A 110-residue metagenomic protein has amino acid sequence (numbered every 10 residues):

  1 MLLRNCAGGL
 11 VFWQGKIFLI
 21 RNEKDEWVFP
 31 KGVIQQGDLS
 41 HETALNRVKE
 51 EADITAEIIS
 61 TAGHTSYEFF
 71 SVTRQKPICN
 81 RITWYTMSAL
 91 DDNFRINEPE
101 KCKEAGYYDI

Functional and structural regions predicted by a protein language model:
M1, G9, L19, Q75-P77 (+1 more regions): Short secondary-structure boundary/capping segments
M1-P30: N-terminal strand-loop-strand
R4, Y67-F94, G106: Active-site-adjacent beta-strand/loop module that shapes the phosphate/pyrophosphate-binding cleft
N22, N46-E50, G106: Short, cationic motifs built from Arg/Lys/His that form the positively charged side of catalytic pockets
D25, I54, G63-T65, R81-Y85: A generic structural signal for short beta-strands and their flanking turns/coil linkers
D25-W27, N93-I110: Nudix hydrolase/Nudix homology domain
F29-G63: The catalytic Nudix box helix
I34, A89, I110: Hydrophobic pocket-lining residues within nucleotide cofactor-binding pockets
